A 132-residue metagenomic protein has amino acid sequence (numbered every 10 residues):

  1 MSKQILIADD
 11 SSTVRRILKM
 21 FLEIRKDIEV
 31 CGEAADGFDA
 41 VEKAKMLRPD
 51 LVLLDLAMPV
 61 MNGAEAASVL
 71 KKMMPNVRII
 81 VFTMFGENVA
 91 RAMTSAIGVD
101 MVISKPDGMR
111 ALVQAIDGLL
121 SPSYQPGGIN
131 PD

Functional and structural regions predicted by a protein language model:
A8-D9, A34, V52: Conserved sequence signature across two-component system core domains
S12-G32: Two-component/phosphorelay signaling modules centered on CheY-like receiver
D36-D39, N62-A66: Acidic catalytic/metal-coordinating carboxylates
K45-L47, V69-V77, I97: Conserved phosphotransfer cores of two-component systems
L47-L53: Active-site beta3 strand of CheY-like receiver
M58: Receiver (REC) domain active-site loop signature in two-component systems and cognate sites in sensor histidine kinases
E65, G86-I103, D107-Q114: Alpha4 helix (beta4-alpha4-beta5 surface) of REC/receiver domains from two-component response regulators
